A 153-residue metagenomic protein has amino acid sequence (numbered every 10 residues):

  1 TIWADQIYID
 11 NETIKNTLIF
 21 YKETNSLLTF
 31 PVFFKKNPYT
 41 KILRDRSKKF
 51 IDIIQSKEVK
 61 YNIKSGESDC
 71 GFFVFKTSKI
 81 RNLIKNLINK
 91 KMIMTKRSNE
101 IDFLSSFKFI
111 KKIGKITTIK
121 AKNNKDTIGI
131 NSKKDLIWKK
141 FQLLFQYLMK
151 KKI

Functional and structural regions predicted by a protein language model:
T1-I7: Short beta-strand-to-loop acidic/aromatic patch adjacent to the donor-nucleotide binding site
A4, Q55-E58, F145-K152: Short, basic, helix/turn surface patches
D5, D45, D135: Acidic active-site catalytic centers that drive phospho-/nucleotidyl reactions and related ester hydrolyses
I7-I9, D126-T127: Short, active-site-adjacent cap segments at secondary-structure transitions
I9-M94, F103, K115: Conserved core of the sugar-phosphate nucleotidyltransferase
S65-I153: Conserved alpha/beta core of the MobA/IspD/sugar-nucleotide pyrophosphorylase nucleotidyltransferase superfamily
